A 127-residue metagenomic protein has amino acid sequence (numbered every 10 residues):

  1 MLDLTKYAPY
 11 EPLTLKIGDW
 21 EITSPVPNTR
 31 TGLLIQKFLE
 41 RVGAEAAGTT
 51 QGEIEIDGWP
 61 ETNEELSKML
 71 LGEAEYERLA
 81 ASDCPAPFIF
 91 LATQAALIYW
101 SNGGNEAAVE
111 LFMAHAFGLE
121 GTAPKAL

Functional and structural regions predicted by a protein language model:
L2-D3, A8-Y10, W20-L127: Short, surface-exposed, charged amphipathic helix/loop patches that serve as local interaction elements
